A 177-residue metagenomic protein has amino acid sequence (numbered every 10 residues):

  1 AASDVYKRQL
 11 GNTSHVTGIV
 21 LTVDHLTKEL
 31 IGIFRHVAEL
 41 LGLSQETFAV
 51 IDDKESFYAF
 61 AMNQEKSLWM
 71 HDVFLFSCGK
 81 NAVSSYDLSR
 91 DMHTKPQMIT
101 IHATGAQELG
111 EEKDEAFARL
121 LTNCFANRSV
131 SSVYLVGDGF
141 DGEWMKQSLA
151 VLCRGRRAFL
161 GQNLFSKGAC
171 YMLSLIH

Functional and structural regions predicted by a protein language model:
A2-Y6: Short, small-residue-biased leader/transition segments that mark boundaries at the very start of proteins
R8, L43-L75, L164-I176: Conserved phosphate-binding catalytic cores of ATP/NTP-utilizing and phosphoryl-transfer enzymes
N12-H36, G142: Short beta-strand-loop/turn "lid" adjacent to the catalytic site in phosphate-handling enzymes
T22-L26, F76-G79, L135-F140: Structural motif
L30-H36, F60-M62, V83-D87, D141-S148: A short acidic (Asp/Glu
F34-L40, E65, H71-F76, Y86 (+2 more regions): ATP/nucleotide-binding catalytic cores
A59-M98: Gly/Thr-rich phosphate-binding beta-strand-loop-beta motif of the actin/hexokinase/Hsp70
A103-I176: Helical "lid/coupling" subdomains associated with nucleotide-phosphate turnover
